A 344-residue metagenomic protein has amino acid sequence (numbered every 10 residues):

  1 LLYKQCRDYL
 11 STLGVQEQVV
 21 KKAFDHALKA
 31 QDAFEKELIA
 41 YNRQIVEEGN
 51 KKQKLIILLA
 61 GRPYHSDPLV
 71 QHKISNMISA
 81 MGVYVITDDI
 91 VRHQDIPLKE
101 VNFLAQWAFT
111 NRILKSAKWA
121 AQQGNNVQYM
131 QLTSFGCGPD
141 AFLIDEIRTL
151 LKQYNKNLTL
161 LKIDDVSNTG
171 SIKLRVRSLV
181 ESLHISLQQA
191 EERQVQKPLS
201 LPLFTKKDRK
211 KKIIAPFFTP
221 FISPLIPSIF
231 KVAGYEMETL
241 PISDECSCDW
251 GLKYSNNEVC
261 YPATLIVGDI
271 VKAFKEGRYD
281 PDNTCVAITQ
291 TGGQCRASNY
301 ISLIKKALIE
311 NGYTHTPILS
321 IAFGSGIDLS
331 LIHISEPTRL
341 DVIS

Functional and structural regions predicted by a protein language model:
L1, G61-L69, T133-F142, V166-S167 (+4 more regions): Gly/Ser/Thr-rich loops at beta-strand to alpha-helix junctions that form or flank small-molecule/cofactor-binding
L1, Q128-L132, R148, F274-S330: N-terminal glycine-rich phosphate/adenylate-binding segment common to multiple enzyme folds
L1-L13, Q131-F204, D208-K212, K305-A307 (+2 more regions): Peripheral docking tails and interdomain loops at the edges of cofactor- or intermediate-handling domains
L2-V70, I74-N76, Q189-R209, F217: Active-site phosphate/pyrophosphate-binding segments
Q53-S116, T219-E258: Redox- and metal-dependent alpha/beta enzyme cores, enriched for Fe-S-associated oxidoreductases and cofactor-handling
N76, A80, H93, Q106-N157 (+2 more regions): Anaerobic metallocofactor- and corrinoid-dependent redox/one-carbon enzyme cores, especially those from methanogenesis
F103, T110, F204, K211-T284 (+1 more regions): Metallocofactor- and cofactor-centric catalytic cores in central/energy metabolism, strongly enriched
I332-I343: Single conserved hydrophobic/aromatic residue that forms the stacking wall/gate of nucleotide- or nucleobase-binding
